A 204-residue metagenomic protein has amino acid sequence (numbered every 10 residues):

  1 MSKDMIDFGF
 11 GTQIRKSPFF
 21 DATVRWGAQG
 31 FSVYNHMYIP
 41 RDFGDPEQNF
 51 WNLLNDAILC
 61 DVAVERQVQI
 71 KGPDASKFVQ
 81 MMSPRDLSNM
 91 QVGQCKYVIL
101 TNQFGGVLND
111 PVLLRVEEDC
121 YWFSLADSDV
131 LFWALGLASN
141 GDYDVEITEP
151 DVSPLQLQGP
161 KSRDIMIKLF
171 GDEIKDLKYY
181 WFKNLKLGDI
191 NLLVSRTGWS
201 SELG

Functional and structural regions predicted by a protein language model:
M1-T101, G106: Acidic, proline/glycine-enriched N-terminal capping motif
N109-G204: Acidic, low-complexity central loop/insert segments
